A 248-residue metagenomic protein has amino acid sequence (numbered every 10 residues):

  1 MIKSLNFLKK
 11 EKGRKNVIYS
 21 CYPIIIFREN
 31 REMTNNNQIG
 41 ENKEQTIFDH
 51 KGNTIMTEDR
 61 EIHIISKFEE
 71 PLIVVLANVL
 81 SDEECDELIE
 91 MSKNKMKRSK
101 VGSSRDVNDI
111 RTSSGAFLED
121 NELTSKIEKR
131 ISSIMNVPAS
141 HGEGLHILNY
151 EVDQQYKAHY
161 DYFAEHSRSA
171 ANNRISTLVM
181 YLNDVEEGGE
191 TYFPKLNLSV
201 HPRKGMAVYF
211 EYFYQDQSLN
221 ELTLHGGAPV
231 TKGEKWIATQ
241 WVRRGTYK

Functional and structural regions predicted by a protein language model:
I2-L8, V17-Y209, F213-K248: Fe(II)/2-oxoglutarate oxygenase catalytic core
K12-R14: Positively charged N-terminal leader segments that act as targeting/secretion signals
